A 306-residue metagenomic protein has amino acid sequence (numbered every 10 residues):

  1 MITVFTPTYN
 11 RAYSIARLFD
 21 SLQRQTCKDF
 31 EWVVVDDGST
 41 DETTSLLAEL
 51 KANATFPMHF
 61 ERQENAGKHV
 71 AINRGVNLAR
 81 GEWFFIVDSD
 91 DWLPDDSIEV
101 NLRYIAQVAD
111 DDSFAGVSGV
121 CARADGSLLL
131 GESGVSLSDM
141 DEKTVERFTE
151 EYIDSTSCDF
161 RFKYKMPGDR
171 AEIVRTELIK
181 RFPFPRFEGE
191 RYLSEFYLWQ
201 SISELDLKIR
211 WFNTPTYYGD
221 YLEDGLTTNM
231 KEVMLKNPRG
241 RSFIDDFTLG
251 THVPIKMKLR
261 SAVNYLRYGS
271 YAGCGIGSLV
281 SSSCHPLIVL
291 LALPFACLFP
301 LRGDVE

Functional and structural regions predicted by a protein language model:
R11-R24: Short, well-formed alpha-helical segments that are part of the catalytic scaffolds of diverse glycosyltransferases
S21, D36-L46, D88: A conserved acidic beta->alpha catalytic loop
D29-G38, H59-Q63, S89: Short beta-strand/loop segment that forms part of the nucleotide-sugar
Q63-A79: Glycine-rich, basic loop-to-helix element that forms the pyrophosphate-binding segment of sugar-nucleotide handling
F84: Short aromatic/hydrophobic "clamp" motif used to bind/position activated sugar donors
D96-V135: Conserved donor NDP-sugar-binding/catalytic core segment of glycosyltransferases
L129-T227: Conserved nucleotide-sugar donor-binding catalytic segment
T216-G219, N229-I255: Catalytic core of nucleotide-sugar-dependent glycosyltransferases
